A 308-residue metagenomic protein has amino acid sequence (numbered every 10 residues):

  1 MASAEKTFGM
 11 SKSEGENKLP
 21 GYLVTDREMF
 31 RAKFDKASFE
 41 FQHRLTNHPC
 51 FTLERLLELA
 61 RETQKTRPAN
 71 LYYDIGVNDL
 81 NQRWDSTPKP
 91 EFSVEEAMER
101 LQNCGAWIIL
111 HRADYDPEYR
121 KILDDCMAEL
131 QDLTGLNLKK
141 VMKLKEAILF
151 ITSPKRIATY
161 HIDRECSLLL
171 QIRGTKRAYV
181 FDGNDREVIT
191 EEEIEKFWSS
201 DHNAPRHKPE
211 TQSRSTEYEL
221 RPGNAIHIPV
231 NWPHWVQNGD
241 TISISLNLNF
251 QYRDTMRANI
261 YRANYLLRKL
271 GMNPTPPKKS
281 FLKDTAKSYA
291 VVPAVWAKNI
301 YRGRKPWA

Functional and structural regions predicted by a protein language model:
A2-D124, A128, Y265-M272, V295-A308: Transition-metal
D114-L149: A gly/proline- and charged-residue-enriched helix-loop-helix capping module
L144, I157-S167, S213-R214: A short beta-loop-beta micro-motif enriched in histidine and acidic residues
I148-I162, F181-D185: Conserved short histidine dyad/triad with adjacent acidic residue
Q171-H227, W232-P233: Double-stranded beta-helix
E191, D240-M256: A short hydrophobic beta-strand segment most commonly corresponding to one strand of the jelly-roll/cupin
E217-Y218, Y252, A258-A308: Conserved double-stranded beta-helix
R221, W232-L246: Ligand-binding loop in jelly-roll beta-barrel domains
